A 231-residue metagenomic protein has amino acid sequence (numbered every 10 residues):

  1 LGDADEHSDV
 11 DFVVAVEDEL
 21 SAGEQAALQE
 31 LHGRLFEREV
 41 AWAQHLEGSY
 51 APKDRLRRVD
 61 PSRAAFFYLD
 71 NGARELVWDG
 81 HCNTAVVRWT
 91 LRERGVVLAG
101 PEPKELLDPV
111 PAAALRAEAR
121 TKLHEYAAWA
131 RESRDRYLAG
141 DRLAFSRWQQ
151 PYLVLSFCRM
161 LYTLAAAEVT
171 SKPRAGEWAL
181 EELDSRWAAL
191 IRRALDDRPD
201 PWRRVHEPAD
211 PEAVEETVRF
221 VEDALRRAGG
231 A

Functional and structural regions predicted by a protein language model:
L1-H32, H45-D54: Catalytic metal-binding acidic patch
A15-D18, L143-R147, D210: Short, charged/polar micro-motifs that form catalytic or ligand-binding hotspots
L20, H32, F36-E39, A165-E168: A generic secondary-structure signal for well-formed alpha-helical elements
A27, S156, E216, F220: Charged catalytic carboxylate motif
Q29, F36, C158, E222-L225: Structural signal for well-ordered, non-membrane alpha-helices
E30-R147, V154: Conserved NTP/Mg2+-binding pocket subregion across the NTase superfamily
A127-A194: Extended, basic/helix-rich recognition subdomains
E168-A231: Structured mid-to-C-terminal alpha-helical surface segments
